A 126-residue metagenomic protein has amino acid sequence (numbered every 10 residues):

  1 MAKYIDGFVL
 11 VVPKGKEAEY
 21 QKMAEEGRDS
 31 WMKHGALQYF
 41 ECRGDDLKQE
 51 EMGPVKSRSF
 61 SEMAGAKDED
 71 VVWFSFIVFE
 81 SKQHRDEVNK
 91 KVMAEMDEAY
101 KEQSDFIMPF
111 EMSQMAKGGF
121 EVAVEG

Functional and structural regions predicted by a protein language model:
M1, D6, L10, Y39 (+2 more regions): Aromatic-enriched hydrophobic runs in primary sequence
M1-D29: Long, hydrophobic N-terminal alpha-helical segment
I5-V12, E51-V92: Short, well-ordered beta-strand segments in beta-rich or mixed alpha/beta enzyme and ligand-binding folds
A18, Q83-R85, E125: Residue-level signal for secondary-structure boundary sites
Q21-G27, V88-E95: Short amphipathic alpha-helices in soluble, non-transmembrane regions that often serve as interface/regulatory elements
R28-W31, Y100: N-terminus-centered regions that define maturation/targeting leaders and the start of the first functional domain
M32-A36: Structural alpha-beta junctions
L37-A64, D68, D97-G126: Glycine-rich beta-strand-turn "strand-cap" elements at beta-sheet edges
